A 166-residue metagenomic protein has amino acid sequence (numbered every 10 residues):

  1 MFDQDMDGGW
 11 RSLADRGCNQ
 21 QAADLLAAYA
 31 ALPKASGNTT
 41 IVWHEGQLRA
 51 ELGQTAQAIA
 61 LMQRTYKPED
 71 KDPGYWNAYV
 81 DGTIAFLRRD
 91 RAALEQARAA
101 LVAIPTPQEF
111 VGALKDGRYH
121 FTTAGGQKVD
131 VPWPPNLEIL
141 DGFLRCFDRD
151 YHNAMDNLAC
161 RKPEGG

Functional and structural regions predicted by a protein language model:
M1-T40, E45, A100-G166: N-terminal alpha-helical interaction modules that lie
R16, L52, R88-R89: Structural motif corresponding to the intra-repeat A-B loop/turn of tetratricopeptide repeats
V42, G46-A50, M62, Y66: Catalytic phosphate/metal-binding cores of nucleic-acid and nucleotide-processing enzymes, i.e., regions that mediate
H44, L48, A78-L87: "A position-specific structural signal for the A-helix of alpha-solenoid helical repeats
M62-P68, G82, L87-E109: TPR/TPR-like (Sel1-like) alpha-helical repeat modules
